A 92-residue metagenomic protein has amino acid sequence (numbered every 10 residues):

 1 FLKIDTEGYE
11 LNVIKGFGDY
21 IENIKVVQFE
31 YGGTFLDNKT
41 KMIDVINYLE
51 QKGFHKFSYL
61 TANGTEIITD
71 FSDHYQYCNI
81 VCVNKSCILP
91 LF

Functional and structural regions predicted by a protein language model:
F1-F92: Conserved acidic-Pro-Pro-aromatic motif
